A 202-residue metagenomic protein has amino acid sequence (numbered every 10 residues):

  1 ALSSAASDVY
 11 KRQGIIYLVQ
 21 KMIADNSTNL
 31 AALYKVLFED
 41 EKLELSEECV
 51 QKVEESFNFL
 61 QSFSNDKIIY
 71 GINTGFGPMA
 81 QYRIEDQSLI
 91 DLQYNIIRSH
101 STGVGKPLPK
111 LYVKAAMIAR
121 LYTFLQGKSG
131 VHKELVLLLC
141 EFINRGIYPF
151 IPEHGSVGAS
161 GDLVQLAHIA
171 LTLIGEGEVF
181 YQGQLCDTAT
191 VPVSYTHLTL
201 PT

Functional and structural regions predicted by a protein language model:
A1-Q13, H197-T202: Single conserved hydrophobic/aromatic residue that forms the stacking wall/gate of nucleotide- or nucleobase-binding
G14-L18: Short, positively charged and aromatic/hydrophobic N-terminal segments
V19-L198: Conserved, well-structured ligand/cofactor-binding cores
